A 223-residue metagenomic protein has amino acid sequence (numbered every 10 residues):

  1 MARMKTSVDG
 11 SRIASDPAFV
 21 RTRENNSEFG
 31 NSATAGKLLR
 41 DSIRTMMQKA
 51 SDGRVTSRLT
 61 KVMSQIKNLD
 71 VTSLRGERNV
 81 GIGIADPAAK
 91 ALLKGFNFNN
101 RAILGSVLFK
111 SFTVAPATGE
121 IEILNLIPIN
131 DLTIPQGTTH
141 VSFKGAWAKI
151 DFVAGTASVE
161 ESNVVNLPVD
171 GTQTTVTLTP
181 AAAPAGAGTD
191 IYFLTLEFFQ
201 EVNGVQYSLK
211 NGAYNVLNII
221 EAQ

Functional and structural regions predicted by a protein language model:
M1-N100: Long, polar/Ser/Thr-enriched low-complexity segments that form simple helices or flexible linkers at protein ends
S15-F19, S27-F29, T60-M63, G137-T138 (+3 more regions): Glycine-rich loops and low-complexity Gly/Arg-rich segments that provide flexible linkers or classic glycine-based
P17, E24-T34, L38, I43 (+2 more regions): C-terminal tail/extension regions appended to the core domain(s) of diverse proteins
N68-L217: Charged linear interaction tracts used for macromolecular binding and regulation
